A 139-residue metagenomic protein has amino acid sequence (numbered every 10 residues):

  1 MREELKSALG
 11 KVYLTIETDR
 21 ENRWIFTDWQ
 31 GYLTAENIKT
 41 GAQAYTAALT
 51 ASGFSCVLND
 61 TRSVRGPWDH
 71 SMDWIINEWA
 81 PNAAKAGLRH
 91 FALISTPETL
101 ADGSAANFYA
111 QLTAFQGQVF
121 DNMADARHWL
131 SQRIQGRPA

Functional and structural regions predicted by a protein language model:
M1-A139: Amphipathic, Lys/Arg-enriched alpha-helical "gate/interface" segment within cytosolic domains that mediates
